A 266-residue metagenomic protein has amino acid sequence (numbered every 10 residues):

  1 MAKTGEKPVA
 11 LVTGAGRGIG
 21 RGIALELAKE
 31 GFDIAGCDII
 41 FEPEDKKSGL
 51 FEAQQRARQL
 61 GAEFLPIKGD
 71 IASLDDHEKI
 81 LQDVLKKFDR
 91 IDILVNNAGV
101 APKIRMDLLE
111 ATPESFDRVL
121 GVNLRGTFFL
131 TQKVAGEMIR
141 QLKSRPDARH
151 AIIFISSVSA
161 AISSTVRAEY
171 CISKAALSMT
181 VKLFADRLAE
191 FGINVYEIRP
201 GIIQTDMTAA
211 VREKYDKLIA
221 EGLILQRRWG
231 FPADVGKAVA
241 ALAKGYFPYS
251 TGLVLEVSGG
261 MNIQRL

Functional and structural regions predicted by a protein language model:
A2-F88, A101-R105, E114-S115: Short-chain dehydrogenase/reductase
R105, G222, A240, T251-L266: Short C-terminal tail/terminal secondary-structure segment of NAD(P)H-dependent dehydrogenase/reductase domains
R105-L108, T112-D117, I219-A220: Substrate-binding pocket helix/loop in short-chain dehydrogenase/reductase
T131, S173, V181: Active-site helix of classical SDR
G136, A185-R187, P248: Alpha-helical segment proximal to the catalytic Tyr-Lys
S157: Residue(s) in the substrate-gating loop at a strand-loop-helix junction that position the organic substrate next
A189-N194, Y249-G252: Short, small/polar-rich loop/turn modules that mediate ligand/substrate recognition or access, typified
